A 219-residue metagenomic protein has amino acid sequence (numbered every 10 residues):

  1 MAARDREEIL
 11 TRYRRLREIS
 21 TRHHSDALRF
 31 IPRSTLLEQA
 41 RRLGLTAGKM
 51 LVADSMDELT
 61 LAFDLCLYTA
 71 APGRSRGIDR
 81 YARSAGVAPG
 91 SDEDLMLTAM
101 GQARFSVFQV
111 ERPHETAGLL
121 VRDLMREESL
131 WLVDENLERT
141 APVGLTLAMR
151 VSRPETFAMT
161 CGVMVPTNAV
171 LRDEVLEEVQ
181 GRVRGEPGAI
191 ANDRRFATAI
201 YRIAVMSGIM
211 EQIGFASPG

Functional and structural regions predicted by a protein language model:
M1-L45: General N-terminal leader/first-domain-start detector
R15-I31, M159-C161, D173-G219: C-terminal effector modules of nucleic-acid-centric enzymes and ribosome-associated factors
A27-R112: Accessory interdomain/linker segments of ATP-dependent helicases and helicase-like nucleic-acid enzymes that mediate
E115-T116, R126: Short strand-connecting beta-turns/loops that link adjacent beta-strands
A117-V121: Short aromatic-glycine-enriched beta-strand elements
E128-V133: A short macromolecule-binding patch
D134-R150: Short nucleic-acid-contacting surface segments enriched for D/E, G, S/T with interspersed K/R
R150-F157: Short, charged beta-turn/beta-strand-edge "cap" motif at the junction between a beta-strand and an adjacent loop
